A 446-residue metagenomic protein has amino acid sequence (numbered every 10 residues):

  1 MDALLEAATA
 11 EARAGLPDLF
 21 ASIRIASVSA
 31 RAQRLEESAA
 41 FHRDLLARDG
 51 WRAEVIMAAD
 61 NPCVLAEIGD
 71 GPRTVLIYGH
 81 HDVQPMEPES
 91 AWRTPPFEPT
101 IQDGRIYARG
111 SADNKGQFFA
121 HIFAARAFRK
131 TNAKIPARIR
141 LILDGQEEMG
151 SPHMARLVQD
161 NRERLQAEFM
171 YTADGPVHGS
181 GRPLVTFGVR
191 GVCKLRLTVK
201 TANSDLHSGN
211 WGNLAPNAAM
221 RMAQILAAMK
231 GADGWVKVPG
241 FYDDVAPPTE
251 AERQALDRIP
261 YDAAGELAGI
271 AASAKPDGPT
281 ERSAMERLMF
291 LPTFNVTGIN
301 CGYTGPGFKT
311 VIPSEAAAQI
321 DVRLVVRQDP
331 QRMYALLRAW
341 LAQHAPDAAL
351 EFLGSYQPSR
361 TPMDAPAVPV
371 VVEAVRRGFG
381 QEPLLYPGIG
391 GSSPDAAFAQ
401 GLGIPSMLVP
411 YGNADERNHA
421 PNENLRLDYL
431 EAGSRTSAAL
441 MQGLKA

Functional and structural regions predicted by a protein language model:
M1-R109, F128-A137, I320: Acidic/His- and Gly-rich active-site-bordering loop/insert found across diverse amide/peptide-bond hydrolases
R73-L76, R105, R140, E168-M170 (+3 more regions): Structural motif
D82, M229-D233, R338-D347: A common structural junction motif
Q102-D113, Q381-L385: Short pre-catalytic strand/loop immediately N-terminal to key active-site residues, enriched for Gly-Thr
S111-D277, M285-P292, F398-Q400, A420-Y429: Fold-level recognition of mixed alpha/beta catalytic cores in primary-metabolism enzymes, strongest
A112, N203-D205, V322-P330, Y356: A generic structural motif
G179-S180, K237-E315, V326-L336, H344-A446: An extended, acidic, His-containing surface patch that forms the Zn2+-binding/catalytic region of metallohydrolases
L195-T198, S314-V322: Oligomerization/assembly interface segments of phage tail-like spikes and tubes
